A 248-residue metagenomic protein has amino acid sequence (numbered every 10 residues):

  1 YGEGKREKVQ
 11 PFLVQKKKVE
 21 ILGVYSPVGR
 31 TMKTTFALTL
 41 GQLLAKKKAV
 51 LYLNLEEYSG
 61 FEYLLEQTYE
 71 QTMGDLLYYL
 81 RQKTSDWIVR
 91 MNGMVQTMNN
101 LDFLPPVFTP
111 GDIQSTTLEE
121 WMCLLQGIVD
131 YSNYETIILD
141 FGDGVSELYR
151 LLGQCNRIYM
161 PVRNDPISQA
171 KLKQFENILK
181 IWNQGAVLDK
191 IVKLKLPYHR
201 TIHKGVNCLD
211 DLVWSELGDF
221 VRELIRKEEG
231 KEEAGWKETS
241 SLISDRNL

Functional and structural regions predicted by a protein language model:
Y1-L22: Extreme N-terminal, non-catalytic leader segments that precede Walker-type/kinase nucleotide-binding cores
K18-E57, F61-L64: Walker A/P-loop phosphate-binding motif and the immediately C-terminal alpha-helix
L22, L51-L53, D102-L104, R157-Y159 (+1 more regions): Hydrophobic/aromatic beta-strand patches that form the interior of the parallel beta-sheet core in alpha/beta enzyme
G29-T31, F108-T117, G144-S146, N164-Q169: Short acidic, S/G/P-rich loop/turn micro-motifs used as interaction or catalytic elements
K47-F103: Phosphate-binding loop that captures ATP/GTP phosphates
K83-M98, F103-F141: Cytosolic-facing regulatory segments adjacent to core modules
Q126-L212: Conserved catalytic-core segment of NTP-binding enzymes
L209-L248: NTP-binding/hydrolysis catalytic cores, primarily Walker-type P-loop NTPases
